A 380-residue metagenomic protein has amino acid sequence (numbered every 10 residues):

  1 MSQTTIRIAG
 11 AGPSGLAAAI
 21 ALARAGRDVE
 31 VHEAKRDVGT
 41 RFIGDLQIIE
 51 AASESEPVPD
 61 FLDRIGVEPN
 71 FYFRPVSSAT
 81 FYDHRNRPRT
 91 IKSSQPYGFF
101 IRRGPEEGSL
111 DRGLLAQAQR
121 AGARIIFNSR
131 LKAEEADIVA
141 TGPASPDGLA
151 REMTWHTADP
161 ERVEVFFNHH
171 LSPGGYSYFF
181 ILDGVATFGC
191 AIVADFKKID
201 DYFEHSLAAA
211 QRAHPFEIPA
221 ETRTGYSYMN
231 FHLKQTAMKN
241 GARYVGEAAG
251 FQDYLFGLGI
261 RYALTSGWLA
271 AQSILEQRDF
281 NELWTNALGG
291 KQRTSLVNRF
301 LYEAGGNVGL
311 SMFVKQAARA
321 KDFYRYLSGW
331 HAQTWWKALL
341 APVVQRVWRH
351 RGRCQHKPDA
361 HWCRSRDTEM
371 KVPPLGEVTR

Functional and structural regions predicted by a protein language model:
M1-S14: Beta1/beta-strand and adjacent pyrophosphate-binding region of the FAD-binding site in flavoprotein oxidoreductases
A11, A23-D45: Glycine-rich FAD pyrophosphate-binding loop
A11, K35, P105-R223, M229-K234 (+1 more regions): Predominantly flavin-linked oxidoreductase catalytic cores and closely associated redox partners
A18-R27, F61: A short, Lys/Arg-enriched amphipathic alpha-helix followed by its capping loop at the start of a domain
G39-D83: N-terminal FAD cofactor-binding segment of flavoenzymes
P75, K198-W284: FAD/FMN-dependent oxidoreductases across multiple families
F256, Q272-M312: Active-site-proximal substrate-binding core of FAD-dependent oxidoreductases
N307-R380: C-terminal auxiliary extensions adjacent to catalytic cores
